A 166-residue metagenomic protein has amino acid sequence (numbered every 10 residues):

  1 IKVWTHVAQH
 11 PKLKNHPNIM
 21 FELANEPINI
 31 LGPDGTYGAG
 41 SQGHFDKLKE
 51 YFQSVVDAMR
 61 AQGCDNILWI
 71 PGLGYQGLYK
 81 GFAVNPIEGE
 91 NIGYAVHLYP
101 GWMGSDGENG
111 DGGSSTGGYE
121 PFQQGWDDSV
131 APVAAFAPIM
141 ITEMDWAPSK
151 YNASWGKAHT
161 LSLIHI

Functional and structural regions predicted by a protein language model:
K2-I19, A24-L163: Extracellular glycoside hydrolase catalytic/binding regions
